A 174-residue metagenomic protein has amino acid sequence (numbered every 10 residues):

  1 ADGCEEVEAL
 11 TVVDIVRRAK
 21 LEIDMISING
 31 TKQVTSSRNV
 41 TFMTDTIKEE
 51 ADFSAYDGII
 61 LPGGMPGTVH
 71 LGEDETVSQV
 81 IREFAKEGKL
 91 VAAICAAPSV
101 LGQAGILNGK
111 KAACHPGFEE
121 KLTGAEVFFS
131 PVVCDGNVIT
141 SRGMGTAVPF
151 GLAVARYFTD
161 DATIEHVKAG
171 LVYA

Functional and structural regions predicted by a protein language model:
A1-T11, I15: N-terminal beta1-alpha1 ligand-phosphate binding loop
C4, R18-S27, D45-I47, A51-A174: Active-site-adjacent pocket-lining segments in enzyme domains
I26-T46: N-terminal beta-loop-helix "entrance" segment that forms/cooperates in small-molecule cofactor or anionic ligand
